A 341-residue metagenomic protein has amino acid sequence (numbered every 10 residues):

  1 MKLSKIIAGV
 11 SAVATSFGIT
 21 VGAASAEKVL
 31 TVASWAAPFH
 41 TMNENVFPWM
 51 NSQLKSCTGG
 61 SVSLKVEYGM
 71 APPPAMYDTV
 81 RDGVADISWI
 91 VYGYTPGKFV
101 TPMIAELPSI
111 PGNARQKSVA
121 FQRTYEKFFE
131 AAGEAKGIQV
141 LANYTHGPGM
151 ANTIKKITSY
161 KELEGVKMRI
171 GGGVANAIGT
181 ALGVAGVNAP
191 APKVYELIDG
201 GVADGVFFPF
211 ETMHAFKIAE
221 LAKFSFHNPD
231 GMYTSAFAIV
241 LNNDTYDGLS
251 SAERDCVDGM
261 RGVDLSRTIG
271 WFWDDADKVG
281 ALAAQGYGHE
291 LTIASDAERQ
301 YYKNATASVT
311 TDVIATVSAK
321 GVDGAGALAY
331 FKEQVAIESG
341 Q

Functional and structural regions predicted by a protein language model:
M1-V10: Bacterial N-terminal signal peptides that target proteins for export
G9-A12, R261: Enrichment for repetitive, rod-forming helical segments
T15-A24: C-terminal segment of classical bacterial N-terminal signal peptides
S25-Q116, F128-Q341: N-terminal secretory/targeting leader peptides
V119: Short beta-strand-centered segments that line the small-molecule binding cleft or hinge of alpha/beta clamshell
R123: An acidic, glycine-rich surface segment that forms the CoA-thioester-binding/catalytic face of crotonase-fold enzymes
